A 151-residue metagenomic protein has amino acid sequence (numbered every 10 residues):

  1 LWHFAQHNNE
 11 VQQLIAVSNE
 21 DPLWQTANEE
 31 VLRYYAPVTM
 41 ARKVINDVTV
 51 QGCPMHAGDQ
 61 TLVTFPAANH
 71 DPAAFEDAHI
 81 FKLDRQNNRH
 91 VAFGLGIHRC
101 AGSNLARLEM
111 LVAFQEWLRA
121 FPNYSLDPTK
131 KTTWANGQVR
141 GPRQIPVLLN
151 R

Functional and structural regions predicted by a protein language model:
L1-R151: Cytochrome P450
